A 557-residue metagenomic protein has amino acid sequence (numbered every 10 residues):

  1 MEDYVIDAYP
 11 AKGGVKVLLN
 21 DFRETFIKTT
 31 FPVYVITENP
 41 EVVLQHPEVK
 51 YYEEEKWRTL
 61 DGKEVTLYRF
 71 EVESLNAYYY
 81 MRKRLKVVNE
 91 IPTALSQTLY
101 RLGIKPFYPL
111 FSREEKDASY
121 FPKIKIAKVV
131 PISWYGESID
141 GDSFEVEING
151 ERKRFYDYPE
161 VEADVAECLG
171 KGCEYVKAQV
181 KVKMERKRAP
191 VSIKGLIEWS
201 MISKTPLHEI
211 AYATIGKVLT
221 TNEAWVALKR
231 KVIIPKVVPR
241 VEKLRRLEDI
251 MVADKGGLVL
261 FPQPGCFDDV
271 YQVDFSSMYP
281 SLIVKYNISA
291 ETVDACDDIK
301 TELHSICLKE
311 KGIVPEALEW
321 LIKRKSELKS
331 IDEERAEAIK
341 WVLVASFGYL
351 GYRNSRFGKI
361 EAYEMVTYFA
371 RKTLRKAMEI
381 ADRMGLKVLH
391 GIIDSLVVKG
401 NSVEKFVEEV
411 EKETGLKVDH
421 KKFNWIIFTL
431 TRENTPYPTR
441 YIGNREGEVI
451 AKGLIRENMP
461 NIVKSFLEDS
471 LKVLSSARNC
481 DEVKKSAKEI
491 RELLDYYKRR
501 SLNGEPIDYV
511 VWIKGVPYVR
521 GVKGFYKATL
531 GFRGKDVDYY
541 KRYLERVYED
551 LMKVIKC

Functional and structural regions predicted by a protein language model:
M1-R69, N76-Y78, Y496-R500, D508: Long, charged/polar, low-complexity intrinsically disordered N-terminal extensions that precede catalytic
Y9-L18, R113-R154, P264, V270 (+1 more regions): Gly/Thr-rich phosphate-binding beta-strand-loop-beta motif of the actin/hexokinase/Hsp70
K12, K16, K177-Y286, E333-I380 (+1 more regions): Common nucleic-acid-contacting/processivity interface regions adjacent to the catalytic cores of nucleic-acid enzymes
V17, P40-I124, T205: N-terminal accessory regions of nucleic-acid-interacting proteins
P122-E147, S305, K309-F357: Active-site cores of enzymes that catalyze phosphoryl transfer or operate on phosphate-rich substrates
N149-G195: Conserved DEDDh/DEDDy metal-dependent 3′-5′ exonuclease domain
L343, R383-K399: Catalytic palm active-site di-aspartate
V407-E408, E413-C557: C-terminal, non-catalytic extensions of nucleic-acid polymerases
